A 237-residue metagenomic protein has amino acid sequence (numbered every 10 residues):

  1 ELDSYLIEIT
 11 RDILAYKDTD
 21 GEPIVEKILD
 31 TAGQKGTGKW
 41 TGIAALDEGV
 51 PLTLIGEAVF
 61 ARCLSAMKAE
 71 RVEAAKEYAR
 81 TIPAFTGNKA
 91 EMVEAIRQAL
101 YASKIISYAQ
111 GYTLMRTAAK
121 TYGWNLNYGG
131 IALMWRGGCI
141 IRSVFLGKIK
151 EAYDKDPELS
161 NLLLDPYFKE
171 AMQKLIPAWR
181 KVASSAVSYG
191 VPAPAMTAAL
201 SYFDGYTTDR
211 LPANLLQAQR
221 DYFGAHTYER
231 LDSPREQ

Functional and structural regions predicted by a protein language model:
E1-V187, P192-A193: C-terminal substrate-binding/catalytic lobe of Rossmann-fold NAD(P)-dependent dehydrogenases
Q173, A178-Q237: C-terminal amphipathic alpha-helical interaction region
